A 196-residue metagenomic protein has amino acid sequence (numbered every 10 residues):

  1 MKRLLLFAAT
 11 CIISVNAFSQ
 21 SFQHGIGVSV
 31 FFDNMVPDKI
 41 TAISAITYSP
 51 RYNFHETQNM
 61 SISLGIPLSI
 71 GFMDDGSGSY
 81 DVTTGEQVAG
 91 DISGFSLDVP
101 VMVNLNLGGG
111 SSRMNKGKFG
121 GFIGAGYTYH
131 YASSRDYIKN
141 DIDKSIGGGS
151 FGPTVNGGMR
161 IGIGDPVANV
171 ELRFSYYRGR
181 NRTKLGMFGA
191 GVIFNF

Functional and structural regions predicted by a protein language model:
M1, A8, V30-F32, G85 (+1 more regions): Generic, low-specificity signal for short hydrophobic/alpha-helical stretches with a mild N-terminal bias, encompassing
M1-Q23: Cleavable N-terminal export/targeting peptides
A8-A9, I26, P166, G179: A periodicity- and composition-biased signal for non-globular, repetitive helical segments
S19-F32, L64, G121, A125: Transmembrane beta-strand segments of Gram-negative outer membrane beta-barrel proteins
D33-D38: Short, solvent-exposed loop/turn elements at domain surfaces
T41, A45-T47, Y52-I62, L68-F196: Outer-membrane beta-barrel transmembrane domain signature
